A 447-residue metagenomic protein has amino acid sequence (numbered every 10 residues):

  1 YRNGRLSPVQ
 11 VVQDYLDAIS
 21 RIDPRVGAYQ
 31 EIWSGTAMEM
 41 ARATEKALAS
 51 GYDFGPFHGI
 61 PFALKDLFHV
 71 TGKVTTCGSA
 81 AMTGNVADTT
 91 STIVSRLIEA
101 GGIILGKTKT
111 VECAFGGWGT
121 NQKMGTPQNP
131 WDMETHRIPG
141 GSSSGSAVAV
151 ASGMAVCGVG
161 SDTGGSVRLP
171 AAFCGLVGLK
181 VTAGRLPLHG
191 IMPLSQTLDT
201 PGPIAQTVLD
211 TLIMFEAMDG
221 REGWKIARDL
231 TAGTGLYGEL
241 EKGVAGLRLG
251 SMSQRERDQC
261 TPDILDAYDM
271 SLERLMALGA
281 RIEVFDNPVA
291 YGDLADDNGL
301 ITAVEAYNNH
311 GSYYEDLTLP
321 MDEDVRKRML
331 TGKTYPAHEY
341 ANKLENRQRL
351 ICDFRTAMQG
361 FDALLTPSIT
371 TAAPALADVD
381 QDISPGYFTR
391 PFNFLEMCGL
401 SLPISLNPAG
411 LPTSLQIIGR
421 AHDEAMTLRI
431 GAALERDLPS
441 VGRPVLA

Functional and structural regions predicted by a protein language model:
Y1-T163, A245, E273: Gly/Ser-rich catalytic/binding loops embedded in alpha/beta enzyme cores
G4, Y15, G59, E99 (+4 more regions): Glycine-rich, small-residue loops and helix-cap segments that act as flexible hinges at active-site edges
R5-Q13, R42, P262-D286, G311-D316 (+2 more regions): Acyltransferase
G27-Q30, I226-G233, L247-R248, M252-R255 (+2 more regions): Flexible, acidic loop-helix segments that line cofactor/substrate-binding pockets
F57-C77, I138, G238, G243-S251 (+3 more regions): Short helix-loop capping/hinge segments that flank enzyme active sites or metal/cofactor-binding pockets
T75-G84, T261-P262, P374-D382: Glycine/threonine-rich flexible loop motifs
T89-M218, N393, M397-S414: Short glycine/serine-rich loop segments
K180-D266, M270, D437-A447: A short helix-breaking turn/cap at a secondary-structure junction
